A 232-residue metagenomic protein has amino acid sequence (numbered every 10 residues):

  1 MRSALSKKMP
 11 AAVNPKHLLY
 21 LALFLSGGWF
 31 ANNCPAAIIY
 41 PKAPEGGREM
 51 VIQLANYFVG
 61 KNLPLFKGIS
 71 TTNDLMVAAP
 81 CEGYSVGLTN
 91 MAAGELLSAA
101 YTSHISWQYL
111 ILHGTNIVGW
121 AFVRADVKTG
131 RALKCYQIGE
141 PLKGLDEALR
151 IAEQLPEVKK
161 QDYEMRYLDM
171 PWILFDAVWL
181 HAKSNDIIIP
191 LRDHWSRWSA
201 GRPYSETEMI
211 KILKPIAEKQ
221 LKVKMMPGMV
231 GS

Functional and structural regions predicted by a protein language model:
M1-P15: N-terminal secretory signal peptides that target proteins for export/translocation
L18-W29: Bacterial N-terminal signal peptides
W29-A36: Sec/Tat signal peptide C-region and signal peptidase I cleavage site
A37-E95, G139-Y163: Short, non-transmembrane alpha-helical segments in secretory-pathway proteins
G68-D126, F175-K183: Exposed beta-strand-loop-beta-strand "reactive/processing" segments of non-cytosolic proteins
Q108-K160: Long, charged/polar, surface-exposed segments that mediate recognition or autoinhibition
G144-T207: Polybasic, proline/glycine-rich intrinsically disordered low-complexity segments
I212-S232: Short, low-complexity, Pro/Ser/Thr/Gly-rich segments in the mature regions of secreted, periplasmic
